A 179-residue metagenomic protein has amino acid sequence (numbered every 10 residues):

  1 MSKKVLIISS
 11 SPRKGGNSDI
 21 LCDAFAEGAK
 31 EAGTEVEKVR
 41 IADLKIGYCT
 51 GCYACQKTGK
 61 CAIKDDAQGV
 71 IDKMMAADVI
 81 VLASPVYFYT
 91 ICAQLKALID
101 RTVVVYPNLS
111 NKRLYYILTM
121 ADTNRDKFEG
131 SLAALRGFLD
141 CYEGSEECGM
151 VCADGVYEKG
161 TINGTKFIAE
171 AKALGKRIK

Functional and structural regions predicted by a protein language model:
M1-A83, Y89-V105, G160-K179: N-terminal beta1-alpha1-beta2 submodule of the flavodoxin-like/Rossmannoid cofactor-binding fold
E35-V39, G144-A153: Short beta-strand elements in bilobed, periplasmic/extracellular small-molecule ligand-binding domains
S84-P85, D154: Fold-independent oxyanion-binding glycine-rich loops and adjacent beta-strand/coil segments at enzyme active sites
A93-Q94, Y106-M150: Short, glycine-/small-residue-rich phosphate/pyrophosphate-handling segment
T119, G155-T161: A short acidic, helix-capping loop that chelates divalent metal ions and anchors anionic groups
